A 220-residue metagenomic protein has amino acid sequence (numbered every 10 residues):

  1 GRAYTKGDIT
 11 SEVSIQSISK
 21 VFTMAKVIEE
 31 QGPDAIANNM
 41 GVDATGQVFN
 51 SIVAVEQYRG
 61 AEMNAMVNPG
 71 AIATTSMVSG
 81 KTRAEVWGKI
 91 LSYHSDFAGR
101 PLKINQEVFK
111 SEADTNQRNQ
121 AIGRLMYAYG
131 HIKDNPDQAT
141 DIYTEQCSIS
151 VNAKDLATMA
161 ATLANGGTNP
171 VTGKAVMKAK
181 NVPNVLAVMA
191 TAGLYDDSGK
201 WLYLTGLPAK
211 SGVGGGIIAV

Functional and structural regions predicted by a protein language model:
G1, S14-D34, M159: Active-site SXXK
R2-K6, A219: A short, well-structured edge-of-sheet supersecondary motif
T10-E12: A short acidic/small-residue loop/turn micro-motif
S17-S19, T23, M66-A73, R118 (+3 more regions): Catalytic-loop motifs flanking and including active-site residues across diverse enzymes
V27-Q146: Active-site-adjacent helix/loop patches that line small-molecule binding or acyl-intermediate pockets
S76, R124, T158-A161, A187-A190: Generic alpha-helical structural context detector
S150-N169, I218-V220: Active-site-proximal alpha-helical segments within enzyme catalytic domains
P170-V220: Conserved SxxK-family serine transpeptidase/carboxypeptidase catalytic domain of penicillin-binding proteins
